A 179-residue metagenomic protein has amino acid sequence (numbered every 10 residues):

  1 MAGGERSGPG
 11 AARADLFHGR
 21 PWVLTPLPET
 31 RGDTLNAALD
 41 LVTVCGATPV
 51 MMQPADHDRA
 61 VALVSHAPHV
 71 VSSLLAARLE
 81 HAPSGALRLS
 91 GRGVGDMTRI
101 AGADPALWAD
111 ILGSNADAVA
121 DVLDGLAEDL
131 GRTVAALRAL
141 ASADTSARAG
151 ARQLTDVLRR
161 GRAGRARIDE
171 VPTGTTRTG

Functional and structural regions predicted by a protein language model:
M1-T48, D58-V61: Rossmann-fold dinucleotide-binding core
E5, R13, R20-P21, L79 (+4 more regions): Solvent-exposed, flexible loop/coil residues
G32-C45, D56-P83, L87-P105, A120-E128: Active-site-proximal catalytic alpha-helix in oxidoreductases
D40, V44, R132-A135, A163: A generic structural signal for well-ordered alpha-helical segments enriched in polar/charged residues
V50-Q53: General small-molecule cofactor/ligand-binding pocket signal
L75-A82, V134-A141, D169-P172, T176: Long, hydrophobic, amphipathic alpha-helical segments used as structural scaffolds
G85-R160: Interdomain hinge/lid region at the active-site interface of Rossmann-like NAD(P)-dependent oxidoreductases
T155-G179: Short, amphipathic C-terminal "tail helix"
